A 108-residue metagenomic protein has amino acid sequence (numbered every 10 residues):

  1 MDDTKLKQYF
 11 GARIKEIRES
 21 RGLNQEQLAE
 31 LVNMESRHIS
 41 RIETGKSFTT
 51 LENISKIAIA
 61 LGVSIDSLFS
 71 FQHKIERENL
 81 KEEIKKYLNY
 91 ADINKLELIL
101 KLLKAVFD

Functional and structural regions predicted by a protein language model:
M1-Y9: A detector for short, charged/polar N-terminal pre-domain segments
A12-Q27, Y90-A91: Short basic helix-loop element that most often maps to the first helix and adjoining turn of HTH DNA-binding modules
I14, Q25, S36, L51-I54: Helix-turn-helix DNA-binding elements, focusing on the entry/boundary residues of the two helices that contact DNA
E19, E30, I59: Alpha-helical residues within the helix-turn-helix
G22-S40: Short alpha-helical DNA-recognition segment
L51, I59-E78: Short C-terminal boundary/hinge segments that cap the last helix of small helical domains
E76-D108: Interfacial/linker helices and their anchor residues that mediate assembly or domain coupling
